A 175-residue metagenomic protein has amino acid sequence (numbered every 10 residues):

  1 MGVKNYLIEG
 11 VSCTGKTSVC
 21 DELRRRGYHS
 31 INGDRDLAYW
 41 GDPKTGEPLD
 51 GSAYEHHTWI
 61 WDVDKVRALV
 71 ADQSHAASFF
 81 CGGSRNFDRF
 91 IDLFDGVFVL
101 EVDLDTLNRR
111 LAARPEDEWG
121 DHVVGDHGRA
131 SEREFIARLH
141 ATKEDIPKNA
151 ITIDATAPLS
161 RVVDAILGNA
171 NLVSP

Functional and structural regions predicted by a protein language model:
G10: The Walker A (P-loop) glycine that initiates the GxxxxGKT/S ATP-binding motif of P-loop NTPases
G15: Conserved glycine(s) of the Walker
S18: Conserved Walker
D21-V66: Conserved substrate/cofactor phosphate-moiety recognition/catalytic segment in nucleotide-dependent phosphotransferases
A53-E101: Glycine-rich phosphate-binding loop used to anchor ATP phosphates in small-molecule kinases, encompassing both
F87, A113-G168, V173-P175: Small-molecule kinase domains that catalyze NTP-dependent phosphoryl transfer to phosphate-bearing small molecules
L93-R114, I153: Conserved phosphate-donor/acceptor-positioning beta-strand/loop module used by diverse small-molecule
